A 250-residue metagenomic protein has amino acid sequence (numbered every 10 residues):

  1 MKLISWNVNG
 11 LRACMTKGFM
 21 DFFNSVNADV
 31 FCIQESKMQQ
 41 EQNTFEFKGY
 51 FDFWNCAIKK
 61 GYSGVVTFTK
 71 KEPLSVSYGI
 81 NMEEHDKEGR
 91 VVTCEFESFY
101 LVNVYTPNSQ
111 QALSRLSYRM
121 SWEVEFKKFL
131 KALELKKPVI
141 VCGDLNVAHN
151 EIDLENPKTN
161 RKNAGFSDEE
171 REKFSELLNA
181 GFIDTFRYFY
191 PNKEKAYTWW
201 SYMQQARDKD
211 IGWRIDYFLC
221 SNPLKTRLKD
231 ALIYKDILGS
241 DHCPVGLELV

Functional and structural regions predicted by a protein language model:
M1-F47, A57, Y62-S63, E176-L177: N-terminal, active-site-proximal structural segment of metallo-dependent hydrolase catalytic domains
M1-N9, S98-Q110, C142: Active-site-proximal beta-strand elements of phosphoester/diester hydrolases
N7, F23-E41, L101, L130-E151 (+4 more regions): Active-site beta-strand/loop signature of hydrolases that rely on acidic residues for catalysis
V30, F51, V124-I211, I215: Metal-dependent phosphoesterases centered on the DNase I-like endonuclease/exonuclease/phosphatase
K37, Q42-S109: Structured beta-strand-rich core segments of catalytic domains in phosphoester-bond hydrolases
K60-S75, E194, M203-T226: Conserved beta strand-loop-helix elements of the APE1-like EEP
K70, C94-E97, S221-N222, L247-V250: Active-site beta-strand termini and strand-to-loop segments that position acidic
N81-M82, P107-E123, K158-N163: Surface-exposed cleft-lining segments at the edges of enzyme active sites
